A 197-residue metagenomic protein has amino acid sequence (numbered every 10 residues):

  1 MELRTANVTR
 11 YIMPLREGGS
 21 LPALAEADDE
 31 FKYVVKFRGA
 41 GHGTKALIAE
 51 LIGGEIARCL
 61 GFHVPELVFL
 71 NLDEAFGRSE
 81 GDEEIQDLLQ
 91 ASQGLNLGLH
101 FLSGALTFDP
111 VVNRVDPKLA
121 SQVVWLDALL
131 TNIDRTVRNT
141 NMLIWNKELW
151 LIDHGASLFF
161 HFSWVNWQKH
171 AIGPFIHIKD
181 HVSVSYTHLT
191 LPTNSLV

Functional and structural regions predicted by a protein language model:
E2-P110, L129-I133, N146-K147: Conserved ATP-binding subdomain of kinase catalytic cores across diverse folds
V35, I152-D153, P192: Short capping micro-motif at the N-terminus of alpha-helices
T44-I48, H161-N166, H170: A short, polar/proline- and glycine-enriched secondary-structure boundary/capping micro-motif
F101-S163: Conserved kinase catalytic-core segment
Q168-S185: Active-site activation/catalytic loop segments of kinase-like enzymes and analogous catalytic loops in related
T187-T193: Conserved small/polar residues in nucleotide/adenosyl-binding loops
